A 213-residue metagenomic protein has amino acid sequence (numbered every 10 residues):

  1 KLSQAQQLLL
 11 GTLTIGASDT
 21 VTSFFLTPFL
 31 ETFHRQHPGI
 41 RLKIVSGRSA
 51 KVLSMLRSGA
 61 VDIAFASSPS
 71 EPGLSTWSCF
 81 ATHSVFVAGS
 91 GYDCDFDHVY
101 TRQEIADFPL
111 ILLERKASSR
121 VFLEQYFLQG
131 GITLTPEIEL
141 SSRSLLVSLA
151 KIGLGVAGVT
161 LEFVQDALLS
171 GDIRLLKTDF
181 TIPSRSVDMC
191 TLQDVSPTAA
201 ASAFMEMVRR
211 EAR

Functional and structural regions predicted by a protein language model:
K1-Q6: Alpha-helical linker/hinge and terminal dimerization helices associated with HTH transcriptional regulators
L10-P72, L140: Central regulatory/effector-binding core of bacterial HTH transcription factors
T12-G16, A64, V87, I111 (+2 more regions): Short, well-ordered beta-strand segments
F25, R174-R213: A late-sequence structural motif
R48-L53, R57-A60, S67, E124-L176: Hydrophobic hinge/microswitch elements
L74-I111, R115: Flexible hinge/capping segments at coil-to-helix
S75-V85, S170-P183: Short beta-strand->loop
C94-D95, P109-G130, P197-A201, M205-E206: Secondary-structure junction motif
